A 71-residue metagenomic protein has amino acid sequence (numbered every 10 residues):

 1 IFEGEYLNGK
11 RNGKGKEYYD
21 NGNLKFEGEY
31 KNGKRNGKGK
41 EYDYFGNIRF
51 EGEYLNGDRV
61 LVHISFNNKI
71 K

Functional and structural regions predicted by a protein language model:
I1-K71: Glycine/tyrosine- and acidic-biased, solvent-exposed loop/turn segments at the edges of beta-strands
